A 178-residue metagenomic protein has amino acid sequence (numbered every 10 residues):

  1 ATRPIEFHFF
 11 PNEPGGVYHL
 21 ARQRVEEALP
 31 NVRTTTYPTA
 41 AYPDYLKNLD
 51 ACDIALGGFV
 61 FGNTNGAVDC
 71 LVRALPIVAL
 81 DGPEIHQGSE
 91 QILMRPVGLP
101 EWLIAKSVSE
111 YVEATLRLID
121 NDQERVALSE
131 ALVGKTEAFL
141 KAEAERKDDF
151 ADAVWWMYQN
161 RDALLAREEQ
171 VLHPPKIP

Functional and structural regions predicted by a protein language model:
A1-Q23: A conserved nucleotide-sugar
E6, R33-T35, W102: Conserved beta-strand segments of alpha/beta enzyme cores
F9-G15, T36-A41, G134-K135: Conserved short loop/turn motifs at secondary-structure junctions
E13, L20-Q23, E113-P178: C-terminal amphipathic helix plus adjacent low-complexity, charged tail appended to glycosyltransferase catalytic
L20-T39: Nucleotide-activated donor-binding/catalytic signature segment of Leloir-type glycosyltransferases, i.e., the conserved
T34-N48, G62-N63: Conserved active-site histidine-acidic residue motif and adjacent donor-binding/catalytic loop of glycosyltransferases
P43-L46, V108-S109, D148: Residues in well-ordered alpha-helical elements
L49-D50, I54, G58-K141, A153: Catalytic binding pocket for nucleotide-activated donors in carbohydrate/polymer assembly enzymes
